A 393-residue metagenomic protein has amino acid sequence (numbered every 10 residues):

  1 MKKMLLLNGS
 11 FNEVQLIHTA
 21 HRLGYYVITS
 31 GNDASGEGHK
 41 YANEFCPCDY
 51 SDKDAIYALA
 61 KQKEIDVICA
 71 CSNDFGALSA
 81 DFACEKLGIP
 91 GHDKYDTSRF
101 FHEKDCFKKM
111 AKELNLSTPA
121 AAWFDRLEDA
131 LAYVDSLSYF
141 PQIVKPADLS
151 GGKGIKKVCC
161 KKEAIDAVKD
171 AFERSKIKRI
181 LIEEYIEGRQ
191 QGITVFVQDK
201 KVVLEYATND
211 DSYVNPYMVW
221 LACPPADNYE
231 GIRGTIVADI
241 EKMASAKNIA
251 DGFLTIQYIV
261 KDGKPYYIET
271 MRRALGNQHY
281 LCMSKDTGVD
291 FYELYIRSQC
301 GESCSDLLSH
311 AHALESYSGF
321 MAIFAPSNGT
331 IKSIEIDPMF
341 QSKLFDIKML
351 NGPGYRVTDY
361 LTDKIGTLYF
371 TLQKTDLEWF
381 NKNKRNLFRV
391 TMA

Functional and structural regions predicted by a protein language model:
M1-Y95, E128, S303, P353-G354 (+1 more regions): ATP-binding N-terminal substructure of ATP-dependent carboxylate-amine bond-forming enzymes
E85-G154, C159: A conserved helix-loop-beta module that forms one wall/lid of the active-site cleft in ATP-utilizing catalytic domains
E113, I296-A393: Peripheral (often C-terminal) accessory segments that flank ATP-dependent C-N-forming ligase machineries
S117-P119, P141-V144, I155-G192, P216-A222 (+2 more regions): Conserved ATP-binding module of the ATP-grasp superfamily
K162, E184-I249, F253, V260 (+3 more regions): ATP-dependent carboxylate/phosphate-activation module, predominantly the ATP-grasp catalytic core and closely related
L181, A250-I256, D306-A311: Flexible, glycine/charged-enriched surface loops at secondary-structure junctions
